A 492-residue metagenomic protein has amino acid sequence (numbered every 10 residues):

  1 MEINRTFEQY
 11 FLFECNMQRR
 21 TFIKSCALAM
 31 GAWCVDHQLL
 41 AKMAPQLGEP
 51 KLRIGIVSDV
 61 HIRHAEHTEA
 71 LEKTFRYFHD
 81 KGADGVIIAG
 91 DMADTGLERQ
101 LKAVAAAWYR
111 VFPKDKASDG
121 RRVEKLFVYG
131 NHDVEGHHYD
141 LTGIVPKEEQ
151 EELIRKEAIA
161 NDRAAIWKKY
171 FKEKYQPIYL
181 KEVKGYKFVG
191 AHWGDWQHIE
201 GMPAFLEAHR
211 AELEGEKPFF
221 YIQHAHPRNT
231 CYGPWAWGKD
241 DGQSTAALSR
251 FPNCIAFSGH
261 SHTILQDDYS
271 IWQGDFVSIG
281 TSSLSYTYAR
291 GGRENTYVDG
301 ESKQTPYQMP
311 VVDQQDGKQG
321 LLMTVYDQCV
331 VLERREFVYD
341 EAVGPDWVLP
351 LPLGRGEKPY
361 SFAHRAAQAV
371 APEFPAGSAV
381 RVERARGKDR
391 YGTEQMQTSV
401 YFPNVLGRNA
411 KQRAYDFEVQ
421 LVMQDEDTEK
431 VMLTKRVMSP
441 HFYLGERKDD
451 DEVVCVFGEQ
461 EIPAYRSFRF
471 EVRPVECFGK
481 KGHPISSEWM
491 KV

Functional and structural regions predicted by a protein language model:
M1-M17, T21, L28, A32: N-terminal secretory signal peptides
L40-A103: N-terminal active-site segment of His-dependent metallophosphoesterases
G48, K303-R436, K481-I485, M490: A short C-terminal boundary segment appended to hydrolase-like catalytic domains
V57-S58, V86-D91, E124-N131, Y221-H224 (+2 more regions): Active-site neighborhood of phospho(di)ester-bond hydrolases with catalytic His/Asp-centered motifs
E98-A208, E212-E214, Q243-R250, Q266 (+2 more regions): Extended active-site neighborhood of metal-dependent phosphoesterases/phosphodiesterases
L213-Y232: Short acidic, glycine-rich surface-loop motifs adjacent to enzyme active sites
D416-P463: Recognizes extended acidic, P/S/T-rich segments that occur within or adjacent to Ig-like beta-sandwich modules
I462-G479: Beta-strand-rich modules
